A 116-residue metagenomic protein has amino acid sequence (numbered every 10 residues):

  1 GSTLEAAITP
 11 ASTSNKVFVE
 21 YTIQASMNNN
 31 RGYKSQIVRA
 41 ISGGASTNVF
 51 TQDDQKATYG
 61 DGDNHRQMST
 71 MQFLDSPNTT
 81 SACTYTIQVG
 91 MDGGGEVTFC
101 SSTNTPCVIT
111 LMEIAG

Functional and structural regions predicted by a protein language model:
G1-A82, T86-G116: Terminal beta-strand-rich extracellular "head" domains that mediate receptor/glycan or other ligand binding
